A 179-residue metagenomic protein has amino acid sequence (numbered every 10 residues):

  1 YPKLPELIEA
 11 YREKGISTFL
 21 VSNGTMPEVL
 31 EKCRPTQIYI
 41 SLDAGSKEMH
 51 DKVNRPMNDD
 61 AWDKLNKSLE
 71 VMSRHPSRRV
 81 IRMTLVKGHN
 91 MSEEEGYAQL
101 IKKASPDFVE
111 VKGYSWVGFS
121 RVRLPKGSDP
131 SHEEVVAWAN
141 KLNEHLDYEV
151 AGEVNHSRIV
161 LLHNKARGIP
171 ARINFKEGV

Functional and structural regions predicted by a protein language model:
Y1-P125, P130-E133: Conserved AdoMet/S-adenosylmethionine-binding subsite of the radical SAM
K102, E134-V179: C-terminal accessory regions of radical SAM enzymes
